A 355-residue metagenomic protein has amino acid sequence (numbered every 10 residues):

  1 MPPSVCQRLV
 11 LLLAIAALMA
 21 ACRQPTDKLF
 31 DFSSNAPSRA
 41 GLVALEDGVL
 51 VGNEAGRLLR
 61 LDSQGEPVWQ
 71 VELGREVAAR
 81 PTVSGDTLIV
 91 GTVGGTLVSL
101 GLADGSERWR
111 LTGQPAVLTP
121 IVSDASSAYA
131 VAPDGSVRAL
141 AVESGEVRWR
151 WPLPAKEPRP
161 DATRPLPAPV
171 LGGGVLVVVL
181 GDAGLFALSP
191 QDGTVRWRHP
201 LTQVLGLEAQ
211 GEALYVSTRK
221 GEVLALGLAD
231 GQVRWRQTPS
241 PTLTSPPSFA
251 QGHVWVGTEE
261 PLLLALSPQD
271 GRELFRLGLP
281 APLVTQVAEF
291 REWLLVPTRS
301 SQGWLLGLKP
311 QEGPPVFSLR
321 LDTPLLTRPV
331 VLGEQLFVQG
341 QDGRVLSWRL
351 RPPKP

Functional and structural regions predicted by a protein language model:
M1-A20: Sec-dependent bacterial lipoprotein signal peptides
C22-E46, V68-V83, E107-D124, V147-G172 (+7 more regions): Extracytoplasmic beta-rich repeat domains
V51-E76: N-terminal, post-signal-peptide region of Sec/Tat-exported proteins
N53, T92-V93, A132-P133, L180-G181 (+4 more regions): Structural signature of WD-repeat beta-propellers
L59, V98, R138, F186 (+4 more regions): WD40 beta-propeller blade core
D62-E66, G101-G105, A141-G145, S189-D192 (+4 more regions): Short loop/turn segments that connect beta-strands within beta-propeller blades
S300-D342: C-terminal closing repeat unit and adjoining cap/tail of repeat-based domains
